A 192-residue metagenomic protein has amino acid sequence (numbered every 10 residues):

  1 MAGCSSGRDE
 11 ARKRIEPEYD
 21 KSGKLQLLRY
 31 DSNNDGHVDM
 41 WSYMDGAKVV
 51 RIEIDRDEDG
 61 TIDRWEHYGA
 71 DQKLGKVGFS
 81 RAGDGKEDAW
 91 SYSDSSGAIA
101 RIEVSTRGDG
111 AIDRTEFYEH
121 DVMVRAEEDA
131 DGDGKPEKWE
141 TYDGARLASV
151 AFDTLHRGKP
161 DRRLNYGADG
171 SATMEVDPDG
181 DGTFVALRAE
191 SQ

Functional and structural regions predicted by a protein language model:
A2-G3: C-terminal motif of bacterial Sec signal peptides marking the signal peptidase cleavage site
S6: Short, conserved catalytic or interaction motifs in soluble domains
D9-N34, W41-S42, K48-R51: Post-signal peptide N-terminal segment of mature Sec-exported envelope proteins
E16-D20, W41-G46, W65-A70, W90-S95 (+4 more regions): Aromatic-rich beta-strand edge motifs centered on tyrosine
S22-L25, G46-V50, D71-G75, S95-R101 (+3 more regions): A short glycine-rich beta-turn/N-cap micro-motif
L28-S32, S42, V50-R56, E66 (+9 more regions): Calcium-binding motifs, dominated by EF-hand helix-loop-helix domains
N33-V38, E58-I62, G83-E87, G108-I112 (+3 more regions): Acidic, glycine-anchored loop motifs typical of Ca2+
A89-G132, P136: Eukaryotic tandem repeat interaction scaffolds
